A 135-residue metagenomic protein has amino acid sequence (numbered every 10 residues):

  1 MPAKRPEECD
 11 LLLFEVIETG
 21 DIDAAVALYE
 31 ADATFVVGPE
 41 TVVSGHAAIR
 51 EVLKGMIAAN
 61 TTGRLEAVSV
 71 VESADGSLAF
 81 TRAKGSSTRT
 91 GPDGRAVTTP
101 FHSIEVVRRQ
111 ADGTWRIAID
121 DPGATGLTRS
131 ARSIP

Functional and structural regions predicted by a protein language model:
M1-A24, T34-P135: A beta-strand edge to alpha-helix "cap/lid" segment located at domain peripheries
